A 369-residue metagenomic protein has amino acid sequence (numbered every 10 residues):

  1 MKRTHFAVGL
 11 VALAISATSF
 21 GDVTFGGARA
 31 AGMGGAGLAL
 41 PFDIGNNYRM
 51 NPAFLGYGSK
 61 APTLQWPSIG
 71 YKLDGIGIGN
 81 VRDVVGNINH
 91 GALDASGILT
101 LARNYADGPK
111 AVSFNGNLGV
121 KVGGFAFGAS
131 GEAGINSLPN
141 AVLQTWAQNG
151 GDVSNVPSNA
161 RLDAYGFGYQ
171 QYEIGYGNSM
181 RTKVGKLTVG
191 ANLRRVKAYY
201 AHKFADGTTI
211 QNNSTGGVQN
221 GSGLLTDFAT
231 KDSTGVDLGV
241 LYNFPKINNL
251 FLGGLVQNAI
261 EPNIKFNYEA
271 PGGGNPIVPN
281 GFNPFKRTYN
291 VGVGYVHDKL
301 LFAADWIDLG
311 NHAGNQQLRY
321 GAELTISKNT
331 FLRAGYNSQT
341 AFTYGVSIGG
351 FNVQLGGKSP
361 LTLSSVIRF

Functional and structural regions predicted by a protein language model:
M1, G21-D22: Absolute protein N-terminus
M1-A7: Bacterial N-terminal signal peptides that target proteins for export
A14-S19: N-terminal signal peptide c-region/cleavage motif recognized by signal peptidases
D22-F369: Subset of outer-membrane beta-barrel
